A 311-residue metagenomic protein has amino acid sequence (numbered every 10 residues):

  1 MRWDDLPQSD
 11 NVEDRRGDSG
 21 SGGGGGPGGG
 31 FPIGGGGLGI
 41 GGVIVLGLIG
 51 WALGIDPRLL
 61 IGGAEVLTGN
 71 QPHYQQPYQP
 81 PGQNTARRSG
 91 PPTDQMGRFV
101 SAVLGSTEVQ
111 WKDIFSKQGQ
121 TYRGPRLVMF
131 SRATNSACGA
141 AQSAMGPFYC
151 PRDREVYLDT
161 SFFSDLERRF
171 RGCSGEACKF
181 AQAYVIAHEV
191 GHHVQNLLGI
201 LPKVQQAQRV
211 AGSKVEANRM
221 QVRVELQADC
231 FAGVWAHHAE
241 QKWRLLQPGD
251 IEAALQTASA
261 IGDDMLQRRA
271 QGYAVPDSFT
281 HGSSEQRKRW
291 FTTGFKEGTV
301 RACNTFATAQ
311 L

Functional and structural regions predicted by a protein language model:
M1-R88: Long amphipathic alpha-helical segments used for membrane anchoring, targeting, substrate engagement, or oligomerization
L48, W111, L158, Y184-L197 (+2 more regions): Active-site recognition of the HExxH zinc-binding catalytic motif
R98-Y122, N218-L266: Short helix/loop segments within enzyme catalytic domains that coordinate or immediately flank catalytic cofactors
F99, S106, Y122-P125, Q142-M145 (+2 more regions): Extracytoplasmic
A133-D165: Catalytic zinc-binding patch centered on the HExxH motif and its immediate surroundings that defines zinc-dependent
S164-V185, E216-V222: Short pre-active-site segment immediately N-terminal to the catalytic Zn-binding motif
N196-Q221, E225: Post-HEXXH active-site segment of zinc metalloproteases
S259-L311: Pan-zinc metallopeptidase signature
